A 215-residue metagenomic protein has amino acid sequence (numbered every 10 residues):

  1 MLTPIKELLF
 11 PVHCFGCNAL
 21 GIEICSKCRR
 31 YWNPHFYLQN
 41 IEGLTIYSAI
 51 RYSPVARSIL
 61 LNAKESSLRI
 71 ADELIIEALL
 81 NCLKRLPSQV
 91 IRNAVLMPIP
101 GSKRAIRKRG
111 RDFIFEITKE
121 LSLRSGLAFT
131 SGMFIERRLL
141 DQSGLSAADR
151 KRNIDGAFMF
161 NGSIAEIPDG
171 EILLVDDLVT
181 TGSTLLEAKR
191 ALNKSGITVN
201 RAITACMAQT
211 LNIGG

Functional and structural regions predicted by a protein language model:
M1-G215: Glycine-rich phosphate/pyrophosphate-handling loop used in enzymes and phosphotransfer proteins
